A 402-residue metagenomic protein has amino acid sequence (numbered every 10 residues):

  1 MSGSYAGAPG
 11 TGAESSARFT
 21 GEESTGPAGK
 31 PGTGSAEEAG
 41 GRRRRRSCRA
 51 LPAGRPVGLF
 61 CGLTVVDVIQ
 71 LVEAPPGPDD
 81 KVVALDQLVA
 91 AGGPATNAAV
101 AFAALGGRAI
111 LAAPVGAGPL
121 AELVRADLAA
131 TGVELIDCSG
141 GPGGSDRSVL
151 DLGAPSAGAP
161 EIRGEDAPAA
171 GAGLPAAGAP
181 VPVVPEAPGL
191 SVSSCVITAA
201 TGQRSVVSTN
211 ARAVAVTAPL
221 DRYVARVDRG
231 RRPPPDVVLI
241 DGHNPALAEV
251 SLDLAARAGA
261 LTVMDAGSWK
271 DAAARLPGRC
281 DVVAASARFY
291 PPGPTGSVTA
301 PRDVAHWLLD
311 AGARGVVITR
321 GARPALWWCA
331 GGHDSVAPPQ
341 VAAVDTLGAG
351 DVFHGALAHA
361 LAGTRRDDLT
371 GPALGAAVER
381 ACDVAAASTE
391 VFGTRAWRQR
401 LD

Functional and structural regions predicted by a protein language model:
M1-G21, T25-G26, G34-V133, S145-S148 (+3 more regions): Glycine-rich phosphate/adenosyl-contacting loop at the front of the ribokinase-like
M1-V57, V83, V298-D402: Conserved phosphate-binding/catalytic region of the ribokinase-like
G41-R44, A213-V216, T262-S268, D367-D368: Short gly/ser/thr-rich secondary-structure transition/capping motifs
V57-L59, D236-V237, V282: Structural motif
I162-D166, V184-P188, S193-V237, G242: Conserved phosphate-binding/catalytic loop of the ribokinase/pfkB sugar-kinase fold
E249-S335: Conserved phosphate/ATP/ADP-binding segment of small-molecule kinases
